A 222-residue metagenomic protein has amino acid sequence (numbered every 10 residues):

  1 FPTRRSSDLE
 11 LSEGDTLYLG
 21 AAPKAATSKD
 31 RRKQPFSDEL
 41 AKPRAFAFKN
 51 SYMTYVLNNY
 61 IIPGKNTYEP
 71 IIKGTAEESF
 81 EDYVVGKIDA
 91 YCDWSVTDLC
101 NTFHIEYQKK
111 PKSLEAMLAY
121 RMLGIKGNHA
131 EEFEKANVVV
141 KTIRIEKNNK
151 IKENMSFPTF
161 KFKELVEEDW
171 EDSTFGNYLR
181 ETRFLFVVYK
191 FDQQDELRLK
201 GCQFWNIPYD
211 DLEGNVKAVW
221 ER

Functional and structural regions predicted by a protein language model:
F1, A136-T142: Conserved catalytic cores of phosphodiester-cleaving nucleases, focusing on short active-site segments
F1, F175-E196: Short, structured motif recognition centered on aromatic/hydrophobic residues
T3-S6: Short, small-residue-biased leader/transition segments that mark boundaries at the very start of proteins
L11-D15, A21-T67: Specificity-determining recognition surfaces
T67-F133: Acidic-basic catalytic patches of nuclease active cores, encompassing PD-(D/E)XK and other metal-cofactor nuclease
C100-T102, R144-S173, L197-R222: A cross-kingdom feature marking solvent-exposed beta-strand/loop segments within repeated, beta-rich binding/scaffold
E134-A136, T182: Core residues of folded domains in eukaryotic genome-function proteins
T142-I145, K190: Short, flexible loop/turn elements at secondary-structure junctions
